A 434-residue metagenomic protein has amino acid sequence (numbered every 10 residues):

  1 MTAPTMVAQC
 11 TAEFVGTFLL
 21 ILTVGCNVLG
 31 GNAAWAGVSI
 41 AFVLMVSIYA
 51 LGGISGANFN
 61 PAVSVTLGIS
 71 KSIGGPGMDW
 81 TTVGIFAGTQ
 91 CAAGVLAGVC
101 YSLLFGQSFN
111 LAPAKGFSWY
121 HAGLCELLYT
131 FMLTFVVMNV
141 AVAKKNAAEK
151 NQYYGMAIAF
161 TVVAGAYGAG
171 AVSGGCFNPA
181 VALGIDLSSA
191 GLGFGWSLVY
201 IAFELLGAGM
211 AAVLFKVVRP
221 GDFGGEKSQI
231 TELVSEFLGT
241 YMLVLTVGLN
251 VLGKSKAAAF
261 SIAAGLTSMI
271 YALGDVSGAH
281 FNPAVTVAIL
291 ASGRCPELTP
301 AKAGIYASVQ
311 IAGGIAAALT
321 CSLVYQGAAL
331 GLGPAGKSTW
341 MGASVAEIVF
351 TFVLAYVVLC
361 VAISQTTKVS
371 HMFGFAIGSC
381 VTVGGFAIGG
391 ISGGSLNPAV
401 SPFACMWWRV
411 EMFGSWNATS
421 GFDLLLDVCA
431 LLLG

Functional and structural regions predicted by a protein language model:
M1-G434: Membrane-interface helix-loop junctions and terminal tails of multi-pass membrane proteins
